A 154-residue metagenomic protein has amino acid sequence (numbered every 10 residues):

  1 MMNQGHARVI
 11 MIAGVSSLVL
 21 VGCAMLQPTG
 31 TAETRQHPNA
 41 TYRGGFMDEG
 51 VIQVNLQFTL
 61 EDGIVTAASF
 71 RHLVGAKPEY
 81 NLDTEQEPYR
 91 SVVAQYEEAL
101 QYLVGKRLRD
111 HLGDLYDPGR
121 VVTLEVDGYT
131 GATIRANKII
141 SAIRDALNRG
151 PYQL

Functional and structural regions predicted by a protein language model:
M2-M11: Bacterial N-terminal signal peptides that target proteins for export
V15-S16: Hydrophobic helical h-region of N-terminal Sec-dependent signal peptides in bacterial secretory/periplasmic proteins
V21-G22: C-terminal motif of bacterial Sec signal peptides marking the signal peptidase cleavage site
P28-E33: Short N-terminal edge-element motif at the start of the domain
T34-L154: Active-site- and interface-proximal helix/loop "cap" or "latch" segments in soluble metabolic and energy-transducing
